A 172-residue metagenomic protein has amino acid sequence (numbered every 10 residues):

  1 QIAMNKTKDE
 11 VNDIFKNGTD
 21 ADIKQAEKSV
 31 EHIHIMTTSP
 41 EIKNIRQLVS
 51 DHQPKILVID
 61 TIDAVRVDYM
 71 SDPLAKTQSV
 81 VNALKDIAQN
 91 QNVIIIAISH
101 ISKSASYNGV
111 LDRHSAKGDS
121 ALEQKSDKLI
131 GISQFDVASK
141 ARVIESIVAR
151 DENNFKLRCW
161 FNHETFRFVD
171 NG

Functional and structural regions predicted by a protein language model:
Q1-S71, S79, W160: Conserved inter-motif catalytic segment of the P-loop NTP-binding fold
Y69-P73, N108-V110: Short, solvent-exposed loop/turn segments at secondary-structure boundaries
V80-G172: Phosphate-binding/switch region of NTP-binding enzymes
